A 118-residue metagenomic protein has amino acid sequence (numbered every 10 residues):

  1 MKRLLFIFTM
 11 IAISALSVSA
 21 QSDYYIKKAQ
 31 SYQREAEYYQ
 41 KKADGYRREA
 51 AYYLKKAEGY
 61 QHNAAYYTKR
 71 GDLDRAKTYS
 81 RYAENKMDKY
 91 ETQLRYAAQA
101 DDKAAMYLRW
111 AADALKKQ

Functional and structural regions predicted by a protein language model:
L4-A15: Sec-dependent N-terminal signal peptides
L16-A20: Sec/Tat signal peptide C-region and signal peptidase I cleavage site
Q21-Q118: Extended amphipathic alpha-helical heptad-repeat regions
